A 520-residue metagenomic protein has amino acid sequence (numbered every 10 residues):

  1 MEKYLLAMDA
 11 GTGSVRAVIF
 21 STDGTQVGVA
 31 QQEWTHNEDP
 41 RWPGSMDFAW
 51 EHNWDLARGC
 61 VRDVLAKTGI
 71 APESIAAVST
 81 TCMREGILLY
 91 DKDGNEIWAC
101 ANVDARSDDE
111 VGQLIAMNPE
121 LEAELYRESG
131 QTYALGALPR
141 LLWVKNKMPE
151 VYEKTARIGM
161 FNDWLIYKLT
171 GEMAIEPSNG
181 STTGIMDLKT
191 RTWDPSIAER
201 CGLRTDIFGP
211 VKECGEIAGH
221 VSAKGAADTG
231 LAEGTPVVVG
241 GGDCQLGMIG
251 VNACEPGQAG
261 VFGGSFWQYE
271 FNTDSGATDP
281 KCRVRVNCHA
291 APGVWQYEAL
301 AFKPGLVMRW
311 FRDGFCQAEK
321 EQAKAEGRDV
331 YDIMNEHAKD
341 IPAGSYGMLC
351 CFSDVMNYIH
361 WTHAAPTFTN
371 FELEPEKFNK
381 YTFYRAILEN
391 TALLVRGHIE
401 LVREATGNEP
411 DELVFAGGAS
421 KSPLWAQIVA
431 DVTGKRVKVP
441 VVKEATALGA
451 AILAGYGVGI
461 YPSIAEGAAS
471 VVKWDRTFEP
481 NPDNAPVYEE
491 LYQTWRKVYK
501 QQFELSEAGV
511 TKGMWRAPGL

Functional and structural regions predicted by a protein language model:
M1-A99, K154, A226-A227, L231-P236 (+5 more regions): N-terminal glycine/serine-rich phosphate-binding loop of ATP-dependent small-molecule kinases, especially carbohydrate
E2, A10-T12, D23, A99 (+3 more regions): Gly/Ser/Thr-rich active-site cleft segment
A57-A76, K147-Y152, P195-T205, A227-T229 (+1 more regions): Phosphate/pyrophosphate-binding loops at sites that engage ATP/ADP/AMP, CoA/4′-phosphopantetheine, polyphosphate
G112, L246-G250, A301-G305, R309-R312 (+6 more regions): Glycine-rich phosphate-binding/hydrolytic loop that grips phosphoryl groups
K145-M148, N162, Y167, E172 (+4 more regions): A short helix-loop
K154, G314-E321, A325, G459-L520: Acidic, glycine/GT-rich loop-and beta-edge segments that sit at the periphery of enzyme/chaperone cores
I185-P292, E319, A325-D329, E336 (+2 more regions): ATP-dependent carbohydrate kinase catalytic cores
P342-V441: Activation-segment/catalytic-loop signature of the eukaryotic protein kinase fold
